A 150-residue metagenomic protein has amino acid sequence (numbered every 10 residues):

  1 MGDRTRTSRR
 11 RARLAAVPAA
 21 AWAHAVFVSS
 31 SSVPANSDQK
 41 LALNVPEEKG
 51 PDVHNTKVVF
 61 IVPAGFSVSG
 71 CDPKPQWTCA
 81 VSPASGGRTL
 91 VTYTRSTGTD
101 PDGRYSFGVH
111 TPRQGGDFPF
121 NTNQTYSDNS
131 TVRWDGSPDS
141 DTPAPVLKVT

Functional and structural regions predicted by a protein language model:
M1-A23: Secretory targeting and sorting signals
H24-V28, V33-A35, D128-T150: Extracytoplasmic/periplasmic copper-protein system
S31-C71: Low-complexity, serine/threonine/proline/glycine-rich extracellular segments that form mucin-like
N36-A42, G103-R104, D117-F120: Short, solvent-exposed loop/turn segments enriched in Ser/Thr/Gly
P63-T89, G136-S137, P145-V149: A surface/secretory-pathway sequence property marking extracellular, secreted, or lumenal proteins enriched
S96-G116: Low-complexity, intrinsically disordered segments enriched in Ser/Thr together with acidic residues
G115-S130: Serine/threonine-enriched low-complexity regions used as flexible
